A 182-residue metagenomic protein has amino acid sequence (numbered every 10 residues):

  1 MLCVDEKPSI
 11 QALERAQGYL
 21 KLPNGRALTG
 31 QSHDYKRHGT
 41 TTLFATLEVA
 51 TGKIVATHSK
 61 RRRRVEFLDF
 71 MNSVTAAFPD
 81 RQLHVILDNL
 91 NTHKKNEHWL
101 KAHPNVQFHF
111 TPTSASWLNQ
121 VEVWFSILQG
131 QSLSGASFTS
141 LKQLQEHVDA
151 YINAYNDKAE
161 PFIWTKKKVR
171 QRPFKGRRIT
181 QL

Functional and structural regions predicted by a protein language model:
M1, H84-V85: Hydrophobic "anchor" residues on beta-strands that sit immediately upstream of conserved functional sites
M1-L68, V169-Q181: Extended, low-complexity cationic-aromatic segments
C3-D5, T46, G52, M71 (+6 more regions): Mobile genetic element proteins and their domesticated derivatives, centered on retroelements and DNA transposons
E14, Q143-L182: C-terminal domain-tail junction helix/linker
T29-Y35, A102-Q120, A136-F138: RNase H-like polynucleotidyl transferase catalytic core
I54, V121-S140, N156: Active-site proximal helix-loop segment of RNase H-like, two-metal nucleases, encompassing DDE(D)
R62-R63, V85-N96, T113-L118, Q143: Acidic, metal-coordinating catalytic cores used for nucleic-acid/nucleotide bond scission and strand-transfer chemistry
V65-H84: Short, basic/hydrophobic alpha-helical segments
